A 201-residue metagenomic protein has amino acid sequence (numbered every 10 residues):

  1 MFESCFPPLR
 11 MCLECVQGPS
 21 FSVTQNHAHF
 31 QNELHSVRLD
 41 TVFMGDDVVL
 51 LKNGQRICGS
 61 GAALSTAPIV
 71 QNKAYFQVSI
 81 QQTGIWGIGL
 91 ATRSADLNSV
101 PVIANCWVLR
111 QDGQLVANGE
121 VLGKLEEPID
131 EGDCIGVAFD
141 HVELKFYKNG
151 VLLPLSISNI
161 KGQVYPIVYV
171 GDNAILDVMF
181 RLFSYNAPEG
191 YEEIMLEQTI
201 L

Functional and structural regions predicted by a protein language model:
M1-L201: PRY/SPRY (B30.2) beta-sandwich protein-interaction domains and their adjacent Ser/Pro/Gly-rich low-complexity linkers
